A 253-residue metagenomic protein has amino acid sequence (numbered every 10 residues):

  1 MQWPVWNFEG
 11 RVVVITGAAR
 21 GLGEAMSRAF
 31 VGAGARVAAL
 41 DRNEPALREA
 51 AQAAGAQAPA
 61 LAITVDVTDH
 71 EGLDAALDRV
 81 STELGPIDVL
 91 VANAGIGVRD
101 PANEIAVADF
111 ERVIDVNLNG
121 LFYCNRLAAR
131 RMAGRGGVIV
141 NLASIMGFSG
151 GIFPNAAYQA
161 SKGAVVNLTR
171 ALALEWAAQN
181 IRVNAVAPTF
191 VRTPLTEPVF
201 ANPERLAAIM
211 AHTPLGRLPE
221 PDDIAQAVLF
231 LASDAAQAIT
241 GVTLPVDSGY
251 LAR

Functional and structural regions predicted by a protein language model:
M1-N7, S149, V228-L229, T240-R253: Short C-terminal tail/terminal secondary-structure segment of NAD(P)H-dependent dehydrogenase/reductase domains
V91, A177, R182, I239-G241: Short, small/polar-rich loop/turn modules that mediate ligand/substrate recognition or access, typified
P101-A102, A106-I114, I209: Substrate-binding pocket helix/loop in short-chain dehydrogenase/reductase
N125, S161, T169: Active-site helix of classical SDR
R130, L174-A178, Q237: Alpha-helical segment proximal to the catalytic Tyr-Lys
S144: Residue(s) in the substrate-gating loop at a strand-loop-helix junction that position the organic substrate next
T213-I224, A235: A conserved structural motif in NAD(P)-dependent oxidoreductases
